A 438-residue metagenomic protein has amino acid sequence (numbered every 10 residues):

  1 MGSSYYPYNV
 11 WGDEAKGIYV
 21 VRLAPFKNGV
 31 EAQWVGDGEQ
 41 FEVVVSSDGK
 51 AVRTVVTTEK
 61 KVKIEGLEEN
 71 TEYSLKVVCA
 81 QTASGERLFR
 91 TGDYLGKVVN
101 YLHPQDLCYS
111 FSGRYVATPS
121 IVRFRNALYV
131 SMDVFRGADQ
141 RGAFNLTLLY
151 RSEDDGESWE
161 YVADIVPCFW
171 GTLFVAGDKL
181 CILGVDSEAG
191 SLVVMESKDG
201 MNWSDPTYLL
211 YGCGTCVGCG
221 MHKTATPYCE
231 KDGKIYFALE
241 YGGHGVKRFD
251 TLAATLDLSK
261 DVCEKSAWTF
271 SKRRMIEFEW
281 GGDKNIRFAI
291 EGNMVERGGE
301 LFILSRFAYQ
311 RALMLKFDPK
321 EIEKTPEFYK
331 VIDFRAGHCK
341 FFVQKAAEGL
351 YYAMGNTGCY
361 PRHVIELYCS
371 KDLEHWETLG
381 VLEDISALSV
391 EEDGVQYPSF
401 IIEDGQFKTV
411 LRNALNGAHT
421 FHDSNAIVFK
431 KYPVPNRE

Functional and structural regions predicted by a protein language model:
G2-V21, K27-G29, Q33-T118, V122-W170 (+5 more regions): Beta-rich carbohydrate-recognition and catalytic domains
G394-P398: Short glycine-rich, acidic/polar surface loops and turns
